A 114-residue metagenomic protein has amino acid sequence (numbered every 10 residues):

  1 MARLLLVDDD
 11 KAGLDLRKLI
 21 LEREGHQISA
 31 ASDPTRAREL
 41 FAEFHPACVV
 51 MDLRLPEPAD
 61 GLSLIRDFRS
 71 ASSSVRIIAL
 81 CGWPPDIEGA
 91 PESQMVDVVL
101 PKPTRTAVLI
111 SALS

Functional and structural regions predicted by a protein language model:
D8, D52-L53: Active-site residues of response regulator receiver
K11-S29, V98: Two-component/phosphorelay signaling modules centered on CheY-like receiver
A30-C48, E88-G89, S111: Acidic, metal-coordinating helix/loop segments flanking the phosphotransfer/catalytic sites of two-component signaling
D33, A59-S63: Acidic catalytic/metal-coordinating carboxylates
E39, L62-S74: Short amphipathic alpha-helix used as the core "switch/output" element in two-component signaling
L80-C81: Hydrophobic/aromatic residues positioned on beta-strands within the core alpha/beta folds
P91-L100: As written
T104-L113: C-terminal output helix
